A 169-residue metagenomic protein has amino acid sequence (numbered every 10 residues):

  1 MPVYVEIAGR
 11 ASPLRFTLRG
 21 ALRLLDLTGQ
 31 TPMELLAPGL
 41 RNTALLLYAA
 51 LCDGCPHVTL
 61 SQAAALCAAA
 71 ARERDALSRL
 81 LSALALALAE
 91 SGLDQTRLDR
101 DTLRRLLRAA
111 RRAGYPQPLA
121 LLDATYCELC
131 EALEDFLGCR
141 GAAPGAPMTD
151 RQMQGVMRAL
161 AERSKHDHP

Functional and structural regions predicted by a protein language model:
M1-A11, L18-L45, A49-P169: Charged interaction scaffolds used for protein-protein
